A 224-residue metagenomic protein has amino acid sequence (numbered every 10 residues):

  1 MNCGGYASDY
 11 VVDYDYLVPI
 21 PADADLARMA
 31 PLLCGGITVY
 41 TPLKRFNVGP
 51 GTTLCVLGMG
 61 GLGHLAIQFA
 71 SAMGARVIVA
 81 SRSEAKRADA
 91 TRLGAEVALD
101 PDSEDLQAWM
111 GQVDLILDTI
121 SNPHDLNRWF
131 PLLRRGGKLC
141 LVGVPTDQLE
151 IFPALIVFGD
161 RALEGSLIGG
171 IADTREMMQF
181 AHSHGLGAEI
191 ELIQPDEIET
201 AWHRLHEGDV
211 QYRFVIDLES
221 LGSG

Functional and structural regions predicted by a protein language model:
M1-L57: NAD(P)H dinucleotide-binding glycine-rich loop of Rossmann-like/cofactor-binding domains, especially the beta1-alpha1
P50-M59, S71-R128: Adenosine-nucleotide cofactor-binding segment
G63-H64: N-terminal Rossmann-fold NAD(P) dinucleotide-binding loop
S83, P145, G169: Residues in the short beta-alpha loop(s) of Rossmann-like NAD(P)-binding domains
L133-R135: Helix-to-beta-strand junctions that scaffold the AdoMet/dcAdoMet cofactor pocket in Class I SAM-dependent enzymes
K138-C140, I151-E191: Rossmann-fold dehydrogenase core element
I171-G224: C-terminal hydrophobic helical "lid"/dimerization subdomain of Rossmann-like NAD(P)H-dependent oxidoreductases
